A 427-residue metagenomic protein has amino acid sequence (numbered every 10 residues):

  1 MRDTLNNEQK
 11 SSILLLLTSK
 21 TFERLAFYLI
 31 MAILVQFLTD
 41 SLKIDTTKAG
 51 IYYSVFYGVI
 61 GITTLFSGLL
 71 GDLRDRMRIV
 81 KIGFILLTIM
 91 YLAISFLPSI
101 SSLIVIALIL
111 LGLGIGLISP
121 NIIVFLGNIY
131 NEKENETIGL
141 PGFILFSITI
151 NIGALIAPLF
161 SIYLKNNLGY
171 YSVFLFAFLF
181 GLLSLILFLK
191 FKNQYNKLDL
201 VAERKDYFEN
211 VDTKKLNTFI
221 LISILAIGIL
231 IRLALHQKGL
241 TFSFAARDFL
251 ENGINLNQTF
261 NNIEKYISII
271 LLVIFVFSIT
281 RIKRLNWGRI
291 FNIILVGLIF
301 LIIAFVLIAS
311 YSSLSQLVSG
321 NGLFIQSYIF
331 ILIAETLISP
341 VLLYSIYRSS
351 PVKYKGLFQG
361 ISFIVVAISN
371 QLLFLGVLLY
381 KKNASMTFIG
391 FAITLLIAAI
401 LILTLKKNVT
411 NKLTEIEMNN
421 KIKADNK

Functional and structural regions predicted by a protein language model:
M1-S11, E132-E136, L140, S161-N255 (+2 more regions): Intracellular loop-helix junctions on the cytosolic face of multi-pass helical membrane proteins
T21, M90, S102-I118, L317-I338: Hydrophobic core of transmembrane alpha-helices in multi-pass small-molecule transporters, especially MFS/SLC-type
I30-K48, K238-F260: Short amphipathic helix-loop junctions that connect adjacent transmembrane helices in Major Facilitator Superfamily/SLC
I51-L69, I263-S278: Central cavity-lining transmembrane alpha-helices of secondary-active solute carriers, predominantly the Major
I62-P98: Conserved MFS/SLC helix-loop-helix module at the cytosolic interface between two early adjacent transmembrane helices
L73-F84, R281-I299: Cytoplasmic membrane-interface "Motif A"-like loop-to-helix N-cap segments of 12-TM Major Facilitator Superfamily
I85-S102, L298-L317: C-terminal ends and interior cores of transmembrane alpha-helices in multi-pass membrane transporters/permeases
I138-L159, K165, F178-S184, E264 (+1 more regions): Glycine-rich segments within core transmembrane alpha-helices of 12-TM secondary carriers
